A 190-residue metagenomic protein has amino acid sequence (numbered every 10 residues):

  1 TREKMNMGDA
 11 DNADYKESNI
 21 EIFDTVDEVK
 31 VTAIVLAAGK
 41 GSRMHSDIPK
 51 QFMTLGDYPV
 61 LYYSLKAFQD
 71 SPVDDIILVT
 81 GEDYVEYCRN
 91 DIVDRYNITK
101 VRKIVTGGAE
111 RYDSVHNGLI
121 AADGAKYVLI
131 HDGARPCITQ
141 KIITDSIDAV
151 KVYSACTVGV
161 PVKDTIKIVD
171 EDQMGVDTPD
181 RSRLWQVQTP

Functional and structural regions predicted by a protein language model:
T1-R2, G8-E21: Short, low-complexity, charge-dense intrinsically disordered segments
E28-V85: N-terminal glycine-rich phosphate-binding loop and ensuing alpha1 helix
A33-V35, L78, I130, A155-V158: Structural beta-sheet core signal
V35, L61, G118, H131-D132 (+1 more regions): Residue-level signal for inorganic ion chemistry
E86-D91: Acidic helix N-cap motif at the loop->helix transition within catalytic regions of sugar-transfer enzymes
N97-A109: Conserved donor nucleotide-binding strand/loop of the catalytic core
D113-Y127: Active-site nucleotide-sugar/metal-binding loop of Leloir-type enzymes
I138-P190: Conserved core of the sugar-phosphate nucleotidyltransferase
